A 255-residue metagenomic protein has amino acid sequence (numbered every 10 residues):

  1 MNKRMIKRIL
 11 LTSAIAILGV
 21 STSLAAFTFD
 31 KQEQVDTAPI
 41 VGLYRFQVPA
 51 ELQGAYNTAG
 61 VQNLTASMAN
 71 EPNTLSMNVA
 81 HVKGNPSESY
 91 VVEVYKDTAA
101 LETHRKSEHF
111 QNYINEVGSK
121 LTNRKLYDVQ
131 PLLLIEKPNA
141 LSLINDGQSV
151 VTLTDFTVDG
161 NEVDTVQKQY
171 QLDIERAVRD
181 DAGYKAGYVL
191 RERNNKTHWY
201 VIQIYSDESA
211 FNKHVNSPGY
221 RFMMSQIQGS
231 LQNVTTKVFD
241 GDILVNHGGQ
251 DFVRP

Functional and structural regions predicted by a protein language model:
N2-S13: Bacterial N-terminal signal peptides that target proteins for export
T12-S21: Bacterial N-terminal signal peptides
A26-A38, N78-S87, N112-V150, D155-D159 (+2 more regions): Glycine-rich beta-strand-turn "strand-cap" elements at beta-sheet edges
A38-K83, Y90-V92: The feature marks the first
R45-F46, N63-S67, M77-A80, Y90 (+4 more regions): A structural feature that tracks compact, well-ordered secondary-structure segments with a strong bias toward
R45-V48, E93, D155-G160, Q203-Y205: Short beta-strand-to-loop capping motifs
Q47-Y56, T157-Q167: Short, surface-exposed ligand-recognition loops at beta-strand->loop->(often short) alpha-helix junctions that present
Q62-N78, V94-D128, V178-K185, I204-D240: An amphipathic, aromatic/His-enriched active-site/gating alpha helix that lines ligand/cofactor pockets
